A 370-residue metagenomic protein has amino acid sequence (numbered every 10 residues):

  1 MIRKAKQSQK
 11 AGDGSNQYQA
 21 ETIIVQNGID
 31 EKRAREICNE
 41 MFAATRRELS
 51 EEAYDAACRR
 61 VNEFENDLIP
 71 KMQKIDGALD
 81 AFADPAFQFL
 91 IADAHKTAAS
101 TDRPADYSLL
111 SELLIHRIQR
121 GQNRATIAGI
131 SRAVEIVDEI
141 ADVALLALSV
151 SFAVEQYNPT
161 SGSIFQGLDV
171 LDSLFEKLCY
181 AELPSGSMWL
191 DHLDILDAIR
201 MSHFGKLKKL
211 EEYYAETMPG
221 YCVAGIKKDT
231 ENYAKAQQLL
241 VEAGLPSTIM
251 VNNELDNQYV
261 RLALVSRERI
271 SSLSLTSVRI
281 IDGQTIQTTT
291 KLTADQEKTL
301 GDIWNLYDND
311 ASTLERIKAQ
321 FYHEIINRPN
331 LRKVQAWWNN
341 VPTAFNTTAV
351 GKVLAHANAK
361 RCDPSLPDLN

Functional and structural regions predicted by a protein language model:
M1-E51, D55: Long, low-complexity intrinsically disordered regions enriched in small/polar and proline/glycine residues
V61: Extended, charge-enriched "interface" segments that sit outside catalytic cores
F64, L68-L90: N-terminal leader regions that mediate targeting or early regulatory function
F82-E139: Long, low-complexity, charged/polar intrinsically disordered regions in eukaryotic proteins
P104-I118, F165, A181, G186 (+5 more regions): Accessory beta->alpha helical hairpin/"wing" motif in late/C-terminal subdomains of nucleic-acid enzymes
R117, G121, E155-P159, R200: Amphipathic alpha-helical interaction segments
E135-A181: Short amphipathic alpha-helical interface segments
D363-N370: Intrinsically disordered, low-complexity segments
